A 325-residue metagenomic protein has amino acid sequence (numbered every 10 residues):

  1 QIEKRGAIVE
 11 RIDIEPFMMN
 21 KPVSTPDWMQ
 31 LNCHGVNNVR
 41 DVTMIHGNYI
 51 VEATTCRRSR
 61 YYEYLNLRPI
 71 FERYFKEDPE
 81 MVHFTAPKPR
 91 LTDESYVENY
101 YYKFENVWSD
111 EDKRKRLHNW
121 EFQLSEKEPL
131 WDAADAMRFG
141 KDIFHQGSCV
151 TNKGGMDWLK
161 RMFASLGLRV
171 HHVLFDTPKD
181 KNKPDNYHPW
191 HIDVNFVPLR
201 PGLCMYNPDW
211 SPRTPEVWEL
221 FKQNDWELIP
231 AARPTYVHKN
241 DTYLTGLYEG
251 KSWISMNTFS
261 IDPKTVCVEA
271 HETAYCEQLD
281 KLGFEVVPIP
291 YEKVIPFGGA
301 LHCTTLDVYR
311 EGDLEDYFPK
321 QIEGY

Functional and structural regions predicted by a protein language model:
Q1-Y325: The feature marks the mature, well-folded catalytic cores of soluble enzymes
